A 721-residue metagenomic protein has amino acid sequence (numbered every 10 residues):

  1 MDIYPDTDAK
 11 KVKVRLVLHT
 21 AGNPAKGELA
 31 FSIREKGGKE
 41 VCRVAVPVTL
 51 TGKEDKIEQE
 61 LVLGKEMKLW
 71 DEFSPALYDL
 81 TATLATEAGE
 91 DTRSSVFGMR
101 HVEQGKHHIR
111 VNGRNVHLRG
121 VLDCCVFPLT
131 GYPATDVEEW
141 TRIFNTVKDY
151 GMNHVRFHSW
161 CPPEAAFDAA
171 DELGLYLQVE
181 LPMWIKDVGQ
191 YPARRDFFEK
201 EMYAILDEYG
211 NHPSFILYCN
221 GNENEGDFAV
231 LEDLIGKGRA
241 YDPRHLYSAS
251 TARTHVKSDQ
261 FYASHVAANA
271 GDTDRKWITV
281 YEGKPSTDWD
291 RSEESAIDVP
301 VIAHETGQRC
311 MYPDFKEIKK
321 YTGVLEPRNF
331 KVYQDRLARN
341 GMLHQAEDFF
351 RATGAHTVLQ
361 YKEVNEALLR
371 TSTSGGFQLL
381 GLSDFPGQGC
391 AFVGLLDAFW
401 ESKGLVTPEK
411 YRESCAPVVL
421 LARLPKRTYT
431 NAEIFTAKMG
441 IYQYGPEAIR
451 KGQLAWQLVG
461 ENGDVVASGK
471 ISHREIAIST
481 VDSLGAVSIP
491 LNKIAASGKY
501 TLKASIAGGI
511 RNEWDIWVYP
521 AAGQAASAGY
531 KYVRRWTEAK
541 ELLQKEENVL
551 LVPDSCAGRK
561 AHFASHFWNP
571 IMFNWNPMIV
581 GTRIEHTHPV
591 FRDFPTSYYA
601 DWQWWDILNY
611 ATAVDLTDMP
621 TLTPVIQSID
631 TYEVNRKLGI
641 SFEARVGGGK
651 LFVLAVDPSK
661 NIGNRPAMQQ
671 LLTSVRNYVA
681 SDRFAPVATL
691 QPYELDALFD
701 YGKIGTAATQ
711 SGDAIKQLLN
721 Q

Functional and structural regions predicted by a protein language model:
M1-H158, E201, I216-L217, K237-A240 (+6 more regions): Secreted/periplasmic carbohydrate-active enzymes, especially glycoside hydrolases
A82, V96-H108, T287-S292, F377 (+3 more regions): Short acidic, Pro/Gly- and aromatic-enriched capping/linker segments at domain boundaries
R110-V111, Y209-H212, E293-I297, L543-Q544 (+1 more regions): Extracellular/periplasmic catalytic domains that process cell-envelope and extracellular macromolecules
F144-N145, H154-L396: Substrate-binding/catalytic cleft of secreted carbohydrate-active enzymes, primarily glycoside hydrolases
Y241, S555-K560, W568-P666, R683-N720: Catalytic beta-strand/loop cores that center a nucleophilic Ser/Cys/Thr and support acyl-enzyme chemistry
A525-R534, T689-A697: Short hydrophobic beta-strand segments
A528-M572, G648-F652, V675-Y678, Q721: Short alpha-beta junction capping motif
A667-V679: Short amphipathic C-terminal alpha-helix that caps PH/PH-like domains
